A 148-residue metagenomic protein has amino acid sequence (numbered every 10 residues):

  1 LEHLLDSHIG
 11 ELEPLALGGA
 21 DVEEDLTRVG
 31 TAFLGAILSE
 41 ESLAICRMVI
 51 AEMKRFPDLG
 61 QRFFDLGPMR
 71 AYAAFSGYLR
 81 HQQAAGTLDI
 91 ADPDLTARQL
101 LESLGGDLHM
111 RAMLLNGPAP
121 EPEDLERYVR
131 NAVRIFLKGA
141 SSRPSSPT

Functional and structural regions predicted by a protein language model:
L1-A36, E40, R62-G77, R127 (+1 more regions): Alpha-helical structural segments
S7, A44, K54, D58 (+2 more regions): Short alpha-helical
A16, T31-L38, C46-K54, I135-G139: Helix-loop "lid/cap" segments that line or gate small-molecule binding pockets
R28, A32, M69, A73 (+3 more regions): C-terminal peripheral helix-coil segments that are non-catalytic and often amphipathic
I37-D65, H109-L114: Amphipathic alpha-helical segments used for helix-helix packing
Q61-R62, I90, N116-A119: Short, surface-exposed loop/turn segments at secondary-structure junctions
D89, P93-A97: Membrane-interface starts of transmembrane alpha-helices
